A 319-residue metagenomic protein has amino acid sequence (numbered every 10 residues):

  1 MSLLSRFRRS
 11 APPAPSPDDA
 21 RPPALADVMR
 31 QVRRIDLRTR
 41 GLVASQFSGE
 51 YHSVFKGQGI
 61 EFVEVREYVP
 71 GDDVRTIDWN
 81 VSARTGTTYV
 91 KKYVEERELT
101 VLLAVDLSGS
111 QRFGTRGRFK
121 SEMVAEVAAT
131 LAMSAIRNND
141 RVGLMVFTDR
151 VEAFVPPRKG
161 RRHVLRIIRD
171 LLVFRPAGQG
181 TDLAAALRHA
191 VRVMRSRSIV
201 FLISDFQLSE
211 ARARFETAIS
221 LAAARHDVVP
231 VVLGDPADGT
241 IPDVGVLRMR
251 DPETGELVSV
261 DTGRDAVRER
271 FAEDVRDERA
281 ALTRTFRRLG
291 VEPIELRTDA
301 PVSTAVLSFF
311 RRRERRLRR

Functional and structural regions predicted by a protein language model:
M1-R161, I199, I203-S204, E210-A211 (+4 more regions): An amphipathic, basic-hydrophobic helix/alpha-beta surface used to engage anionic, phosphate-rich ligands or surfaces
R141, D227, E292: Residue-level detector of anion-binding/catalytic polar loops
V155-D170, R311: Short, electropositive alpha-helical surface patch
H163-S198, D235-A237: Von Willebrand factor
L187-R195, I199-S204, E210-A211, I219 (+1 more regions): C-terminal functional segments of enzyme domains
S196-R197, A211-F215, I219-T254: Helix-loop elements that line ligand-binding/catalytic pockets
T240-A280: SAM-dependent methyltransferase
A281-R312: Conserved, well-ordered alpha-helix/loop/beta-strand core segments that scaffold catalytic motifs
